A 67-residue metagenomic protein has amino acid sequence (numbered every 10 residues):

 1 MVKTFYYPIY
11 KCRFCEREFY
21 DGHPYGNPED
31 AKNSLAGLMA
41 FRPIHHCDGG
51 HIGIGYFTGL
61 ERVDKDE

Functional and structural regions predicted by a protein language model:
M1, G26-D30, H51-F57: Short Cys/His-rich Zn2+-coordinating modules
M1-Y7, L35-M39: Short, flexible, mixed-charge glycine/proline-rich loop motifs that serve as phosphate/nucleic-acid-contacting
T4, C12, P28, N33 (+1 more regions): N-terminal cationic leader/targeting segments used for protein routing and processing
P8-K11, F41-P43: Secretory pathway export signals and precursors
P8-Y10, E18, L60-R62: Short linear proline/tyrosine/threonine-rich motifs used for host-factor recruitment and membrane trafficking/assembly
C12-C15, C47: Short cysteine-rich clusters marking metal-coordination/redox-active sites
R17-S34: A short, exposed loop/beta-hairpin motif centered on an aromatic-Gly-Thr core
M39-E67: Short, mixed-charge low-complexity intrinsically disordered segments
